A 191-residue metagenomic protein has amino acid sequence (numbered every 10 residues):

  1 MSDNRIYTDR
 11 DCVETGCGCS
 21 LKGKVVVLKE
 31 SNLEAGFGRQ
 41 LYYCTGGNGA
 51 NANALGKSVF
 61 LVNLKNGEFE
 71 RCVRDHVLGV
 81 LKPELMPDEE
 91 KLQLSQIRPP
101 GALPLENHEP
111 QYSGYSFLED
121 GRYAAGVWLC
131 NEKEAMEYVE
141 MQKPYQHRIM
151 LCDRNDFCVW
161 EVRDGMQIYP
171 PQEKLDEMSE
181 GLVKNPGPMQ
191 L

Functional and structural regions predicted by a protein language model:
M1-K24, K29, I97-P99: Mixed-charge, Lys/Arg-rich low-complexity intrinsically disordered regions
K24-F37, L118-Y123: Beta-loop motif signature
K29-D75: Basic/aromatic-rich interaction segments and small domains that mediate binding to polyanionic partners
V59-G101, P171-Q172, E177: Intrinsically disordered, low-complexity, charged/polar segments
G101-A124: Short aromatic-glycine-(Arg/Gly/Cys) micro-motifs in beta-strand/loop hairpins
L118-G121, G126-D153: A short, charged, amphipathic alpha-helix used as a generic interaction element across diverse proteins
G121-Y123, D156, W160, G165: Residue-level signal for glycine
E180-L191: Non-Sec secretion/translocation targeting segments of pathogen effectors
